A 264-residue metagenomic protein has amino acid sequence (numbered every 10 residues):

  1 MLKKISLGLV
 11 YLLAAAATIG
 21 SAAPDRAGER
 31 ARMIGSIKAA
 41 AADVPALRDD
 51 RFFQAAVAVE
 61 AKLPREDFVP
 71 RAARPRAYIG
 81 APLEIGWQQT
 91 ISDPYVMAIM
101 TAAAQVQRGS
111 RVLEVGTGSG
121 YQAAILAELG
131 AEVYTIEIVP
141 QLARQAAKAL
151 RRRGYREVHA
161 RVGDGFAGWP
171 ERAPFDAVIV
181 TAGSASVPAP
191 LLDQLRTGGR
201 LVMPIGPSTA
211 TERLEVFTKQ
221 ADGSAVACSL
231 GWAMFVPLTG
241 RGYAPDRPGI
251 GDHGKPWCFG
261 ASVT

Functional and structural regions predicted by a protein language model:
M1-L9: Bacterial N-terminal signal peptides that target proteins for export
G8-A16: Bacterial N-terminal signal peptides
I19-L113, A124, L129, L142-R144 (+6 more regions): Class I SAM-dependent transferase core
Q105-V226: Conserved nucleotide-cofactor-binding alpha/beta core module
G199-G206, A210-V263: Class I SAM-binding transferase module
